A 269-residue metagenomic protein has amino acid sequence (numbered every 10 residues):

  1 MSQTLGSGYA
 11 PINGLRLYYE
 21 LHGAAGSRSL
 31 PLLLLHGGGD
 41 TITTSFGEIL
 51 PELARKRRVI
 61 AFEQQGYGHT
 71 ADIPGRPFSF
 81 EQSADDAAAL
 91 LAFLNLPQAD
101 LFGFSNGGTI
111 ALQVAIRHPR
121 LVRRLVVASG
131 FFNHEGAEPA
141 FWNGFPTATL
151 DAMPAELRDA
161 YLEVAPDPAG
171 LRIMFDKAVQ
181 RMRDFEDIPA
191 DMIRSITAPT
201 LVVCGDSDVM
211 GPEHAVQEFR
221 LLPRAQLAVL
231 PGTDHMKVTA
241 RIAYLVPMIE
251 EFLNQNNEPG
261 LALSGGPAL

Functional and structural regions predicted by a protein language model:
M1-L33, K56-R57, L96, N254-L269: Alpha/beta-hydrolase fold catalytic core
L15-A71: Conserved HGGG/HGGXW glycine-rich cap/lid loop of the alpha/beta-hydrolase fold
G47, P51-A54, I60-F102: Active-site loop/oxyanion-hole signature of alpha/beta-hydrolase fold enzymes
T109-L157: Flexible "cap/lid" loop of the alpha/beta hydrolase fold
D176-M192: Active-site nucleophile elbow and catalytic-triad environment of alpha/beta-hydrolase enzymes
I196, V202-C204: Short beta-strand/loop motif that positions the catalytic acidic residue of the alpha/beta-hydrolase fold
V209-H214: Conserved alpha/beta-hydrolase "acid-adjacent" motif
A225, V229-L269: Catalytic active-site module of serine/aspartate enzymes centered on a nucleophile-bearing elbow/loop
